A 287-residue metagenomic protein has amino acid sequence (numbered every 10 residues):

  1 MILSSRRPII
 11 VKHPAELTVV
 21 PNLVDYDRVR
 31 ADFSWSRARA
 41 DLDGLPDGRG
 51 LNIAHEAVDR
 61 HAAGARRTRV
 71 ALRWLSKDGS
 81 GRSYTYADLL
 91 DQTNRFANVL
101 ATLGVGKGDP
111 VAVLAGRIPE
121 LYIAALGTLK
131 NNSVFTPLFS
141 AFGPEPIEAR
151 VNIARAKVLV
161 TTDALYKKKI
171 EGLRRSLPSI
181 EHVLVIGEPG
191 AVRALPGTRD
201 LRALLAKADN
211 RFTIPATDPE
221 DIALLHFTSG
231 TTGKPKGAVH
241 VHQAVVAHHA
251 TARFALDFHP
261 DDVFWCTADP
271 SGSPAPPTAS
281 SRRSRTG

Functional and structural regions predicted by a protein language model:
M1-Y84, D88-A101, S176-S179, P189-R193 (+1 more regions): N-lobe entry segment of adenylate-forming
I2-P21, T102, L126-A203: Structural core segment of the AMP-binding/adenylate-forming
V58-H61, L89, T93, V111 (+6 more regions): Adenylate-forming
A62, V99-V105, F254-F258: Glycine-rich helix-loop-beta junction characteristic of Rossmann-like nucleotide cofactor-binding loops
T68-V70, V185, P196-R199, A203-F227 (+2 more regions): Conserved pre-ATP/AMP-binding loop-to-beta segment of ANL
G79-Y84, N98-F142, A268-D269: Conserved AMP-binding/adenylate-forming
R82-A87, P215, A223-A247: Conserved AMP-binding A3 loop
V246-C266, P270-G287: Conserved AMP-binding/adenylation subdomain of ANL enzymes
